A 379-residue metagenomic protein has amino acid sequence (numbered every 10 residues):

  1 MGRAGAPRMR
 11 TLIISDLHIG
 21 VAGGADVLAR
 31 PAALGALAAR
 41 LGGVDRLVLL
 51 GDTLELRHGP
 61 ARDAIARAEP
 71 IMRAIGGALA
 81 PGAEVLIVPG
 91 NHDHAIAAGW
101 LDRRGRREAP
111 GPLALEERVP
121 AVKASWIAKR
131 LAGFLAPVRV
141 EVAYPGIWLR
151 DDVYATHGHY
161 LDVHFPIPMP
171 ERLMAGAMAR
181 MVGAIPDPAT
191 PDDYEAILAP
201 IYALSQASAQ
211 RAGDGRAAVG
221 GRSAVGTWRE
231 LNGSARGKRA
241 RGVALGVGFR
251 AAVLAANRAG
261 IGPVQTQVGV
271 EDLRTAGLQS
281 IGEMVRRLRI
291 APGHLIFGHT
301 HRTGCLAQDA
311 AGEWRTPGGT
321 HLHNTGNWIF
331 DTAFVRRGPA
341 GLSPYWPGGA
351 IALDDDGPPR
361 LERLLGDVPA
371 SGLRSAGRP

Functional and structural regions predicted by a protein language model:
M1-P379: Extended recognition/assembly regions associated with phosphoester-bond processing machinery
